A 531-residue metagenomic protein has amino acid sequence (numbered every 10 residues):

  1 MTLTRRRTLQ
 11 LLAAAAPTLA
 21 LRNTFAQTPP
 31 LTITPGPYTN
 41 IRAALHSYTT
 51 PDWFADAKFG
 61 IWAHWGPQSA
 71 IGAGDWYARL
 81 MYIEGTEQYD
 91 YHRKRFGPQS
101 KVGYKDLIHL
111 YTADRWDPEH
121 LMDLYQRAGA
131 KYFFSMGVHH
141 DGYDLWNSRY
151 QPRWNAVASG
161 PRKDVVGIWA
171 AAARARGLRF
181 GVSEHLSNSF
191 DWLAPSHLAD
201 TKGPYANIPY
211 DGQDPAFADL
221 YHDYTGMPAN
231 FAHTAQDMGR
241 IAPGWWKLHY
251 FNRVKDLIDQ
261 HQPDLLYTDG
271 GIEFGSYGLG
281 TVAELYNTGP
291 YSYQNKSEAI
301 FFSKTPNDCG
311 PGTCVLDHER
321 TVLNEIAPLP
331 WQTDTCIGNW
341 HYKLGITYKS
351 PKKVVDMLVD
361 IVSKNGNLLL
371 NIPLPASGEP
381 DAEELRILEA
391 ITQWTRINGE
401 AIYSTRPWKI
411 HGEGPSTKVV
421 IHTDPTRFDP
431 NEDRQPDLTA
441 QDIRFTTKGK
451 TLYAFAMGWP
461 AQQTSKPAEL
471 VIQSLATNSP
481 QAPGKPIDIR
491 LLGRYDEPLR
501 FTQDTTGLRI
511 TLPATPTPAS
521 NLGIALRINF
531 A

Functional and structural regions predicted by a protein language model:
M1-L3: Secretory targeting signals
R7-A26: N-terminal export signals
Q27-A531: Mature catalytic domains of secreted/periplasmic carbohydrate-active enzymes
